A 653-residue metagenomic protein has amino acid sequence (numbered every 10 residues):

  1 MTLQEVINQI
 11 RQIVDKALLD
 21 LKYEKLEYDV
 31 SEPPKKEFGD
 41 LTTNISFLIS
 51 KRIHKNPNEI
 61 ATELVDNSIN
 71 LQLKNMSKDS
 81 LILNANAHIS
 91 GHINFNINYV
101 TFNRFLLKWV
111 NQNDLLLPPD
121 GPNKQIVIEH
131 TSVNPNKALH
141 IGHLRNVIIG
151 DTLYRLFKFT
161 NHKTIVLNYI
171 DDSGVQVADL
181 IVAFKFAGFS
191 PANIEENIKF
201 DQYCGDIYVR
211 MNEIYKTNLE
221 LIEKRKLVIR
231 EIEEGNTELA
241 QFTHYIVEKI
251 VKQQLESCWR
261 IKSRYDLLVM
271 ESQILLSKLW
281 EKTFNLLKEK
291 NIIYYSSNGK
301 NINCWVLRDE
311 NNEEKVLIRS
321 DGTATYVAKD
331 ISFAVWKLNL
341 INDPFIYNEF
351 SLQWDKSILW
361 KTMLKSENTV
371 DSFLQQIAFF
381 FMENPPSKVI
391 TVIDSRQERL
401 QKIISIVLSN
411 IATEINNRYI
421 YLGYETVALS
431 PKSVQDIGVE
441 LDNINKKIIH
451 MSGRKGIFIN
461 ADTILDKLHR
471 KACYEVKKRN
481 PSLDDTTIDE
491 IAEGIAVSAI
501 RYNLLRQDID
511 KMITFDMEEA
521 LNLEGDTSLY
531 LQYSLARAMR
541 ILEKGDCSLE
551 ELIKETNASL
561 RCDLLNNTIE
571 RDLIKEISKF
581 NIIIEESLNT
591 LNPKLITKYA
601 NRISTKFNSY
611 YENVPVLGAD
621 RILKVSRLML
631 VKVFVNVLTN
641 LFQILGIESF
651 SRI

Functional and structural regions predicted by a protein language model:
T2-N103, P118-I653: Non-catalytic interaction-recognition regions
R104-V110: Short, charged, solvent-exposed linker or helix-capping segments at domain edges/interfaces that act as flexible hinges
V110-L116: A short, compositionally biased domain-edge/stem linker segment
